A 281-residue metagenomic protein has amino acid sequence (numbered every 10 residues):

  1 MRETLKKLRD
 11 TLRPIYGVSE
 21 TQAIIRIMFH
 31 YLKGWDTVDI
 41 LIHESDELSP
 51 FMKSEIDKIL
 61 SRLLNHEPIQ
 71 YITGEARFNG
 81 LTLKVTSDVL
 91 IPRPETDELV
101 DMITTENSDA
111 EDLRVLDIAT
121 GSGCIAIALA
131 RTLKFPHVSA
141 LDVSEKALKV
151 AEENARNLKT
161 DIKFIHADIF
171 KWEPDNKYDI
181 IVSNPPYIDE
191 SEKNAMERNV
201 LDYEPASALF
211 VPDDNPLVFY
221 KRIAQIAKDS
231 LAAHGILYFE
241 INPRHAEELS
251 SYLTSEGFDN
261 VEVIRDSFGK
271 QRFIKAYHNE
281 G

Functional and structural regions predicted by a protein language model:
M1-L41: Non-catalytic accessory regions of SAM-dependent methyltransferases
F29-E106: Conserved AdoMet
Q70, I188-S191, R244: Active-site beta-alpha loop architecture of Rossmann-like, nucleotide-cofactor-dependent enzymes
T82, H137, D161-K163, D259-E262: Conserved beta-strand segments of alpha/beta enzyme cores
E95-A195, R222: Conserved SAM/SAH cofactor-binding pocket of Class I
Y187, Y277-E280: C-terminal beta-strand of the catalytic ATP-binding
Y187-V218: Mobile active-site "lid"/loop adjacent to the S-adenosyl-L-methionine
D213-Y277: Conserved Class I SAM-dependent methyltransferase catalytic core
